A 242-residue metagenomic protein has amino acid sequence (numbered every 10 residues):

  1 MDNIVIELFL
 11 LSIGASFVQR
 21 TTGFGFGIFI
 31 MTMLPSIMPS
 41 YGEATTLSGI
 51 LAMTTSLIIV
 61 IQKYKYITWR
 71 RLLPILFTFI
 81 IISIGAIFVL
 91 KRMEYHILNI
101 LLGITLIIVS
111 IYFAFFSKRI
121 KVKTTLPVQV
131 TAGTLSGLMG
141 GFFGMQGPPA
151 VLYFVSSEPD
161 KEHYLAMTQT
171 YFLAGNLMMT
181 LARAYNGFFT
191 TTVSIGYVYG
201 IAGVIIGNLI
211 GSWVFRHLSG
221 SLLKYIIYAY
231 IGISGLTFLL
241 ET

Functional and structural regions predicted by a protein language model:
I4-L73, G133, G137, G147-I201: Small-residue-rich hydrophobic segments that form or flank transmembrane alpha-helices in multi-pass membrane proteins
F17, T21, M33, I37 (+10 more regions): Membrane-interface helix caps of multi-pass small-molecule transporters
G23-F24, F79-S83, G141-M145, G175 (+1 more regions): Transmembrane alpha-helical core positions of polytopic small-molecule transporters
E43-F115: Membrane helix-loop-helix hairpins that form the core translocation module of multi-pass transporters
A44, G85, V89-L90, Y95 (+3 more regions): Hydrophobic alpha-helical transmembrane segments in multi-pass integral membrane proteins
V60-P74, L90-I100, I120-T124, F189-I195 (+1 more regions): Interfacial helix-loop-helix linkers and transmembrane-helix boundary segments in multi-pass membrane proteins
F79-I87, Y95-F115, Y199-S212, G220-T242: Selective transmembrane alpha-helices of multi-pass membrane proteins
F113-S136: Alpha-helical multi-pass membrane helix bundles of inner-membrane/thylakoid proteins, especially permease cores
